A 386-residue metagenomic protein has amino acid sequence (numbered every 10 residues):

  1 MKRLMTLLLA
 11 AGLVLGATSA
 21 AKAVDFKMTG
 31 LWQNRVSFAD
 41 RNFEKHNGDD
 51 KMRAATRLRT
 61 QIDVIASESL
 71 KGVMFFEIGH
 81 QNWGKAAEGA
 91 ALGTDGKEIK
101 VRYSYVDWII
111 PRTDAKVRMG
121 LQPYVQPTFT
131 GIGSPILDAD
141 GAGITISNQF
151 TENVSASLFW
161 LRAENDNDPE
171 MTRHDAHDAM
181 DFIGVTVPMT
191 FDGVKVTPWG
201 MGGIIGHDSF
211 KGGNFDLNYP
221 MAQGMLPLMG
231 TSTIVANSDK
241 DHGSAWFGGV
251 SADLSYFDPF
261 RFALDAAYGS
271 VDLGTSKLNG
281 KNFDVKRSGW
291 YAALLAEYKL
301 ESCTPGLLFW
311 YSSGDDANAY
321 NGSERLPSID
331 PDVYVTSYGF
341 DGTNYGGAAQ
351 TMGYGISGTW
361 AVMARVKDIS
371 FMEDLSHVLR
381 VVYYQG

Functional and structural regions predicted by a protein language model:
K2-Y124, G141-F159, D178, V187-P198 (+5 more regions): Beta-barrel outer-membrane channel/assembly domains of diderm bacteria
E44-H46, E88-T94, N167-A176, H207-K240 (+2 more regions): Solvent-exposed loop segments that connect transmembrane elements
F129-G131: A conserved hydrophobic secondary-structure block that centers on an alpha-helix together with its immediately flanking
G133-P135, T145, D175: A generic local secondary-structure boundary/capping motif
D138, A156, W160-N165, P169-M171 (+1 more regions): Hydrophobic, small-residue-rich alpha-helical packing segments that form membrane-like cores
F182-G184: Membrane-interface segments at transmembrane-helix junctions in multi-pass inner-membrane proteins
D284-Y334: Long, well-ordered mid-to-C-terminal structural blocks that present hydrophobic/aromatic surfaces
